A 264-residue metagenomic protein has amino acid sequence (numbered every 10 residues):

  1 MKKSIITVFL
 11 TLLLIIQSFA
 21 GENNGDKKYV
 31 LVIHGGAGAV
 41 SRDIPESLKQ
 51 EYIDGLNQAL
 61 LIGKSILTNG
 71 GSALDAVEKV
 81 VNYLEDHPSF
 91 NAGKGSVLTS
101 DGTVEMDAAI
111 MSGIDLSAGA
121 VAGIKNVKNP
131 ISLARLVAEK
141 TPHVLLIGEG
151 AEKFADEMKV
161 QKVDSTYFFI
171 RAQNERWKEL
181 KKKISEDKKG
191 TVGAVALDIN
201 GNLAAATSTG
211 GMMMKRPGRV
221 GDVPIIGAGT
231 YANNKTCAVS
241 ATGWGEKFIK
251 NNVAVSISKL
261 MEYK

Functional and structural regions predicted by a protein language model:
M1-D26: Bacterial Sec-dependent N-terminal signal peptides
E22-K264: Alpha/propeptide regions of enzymes that mature by internal proteolysis
